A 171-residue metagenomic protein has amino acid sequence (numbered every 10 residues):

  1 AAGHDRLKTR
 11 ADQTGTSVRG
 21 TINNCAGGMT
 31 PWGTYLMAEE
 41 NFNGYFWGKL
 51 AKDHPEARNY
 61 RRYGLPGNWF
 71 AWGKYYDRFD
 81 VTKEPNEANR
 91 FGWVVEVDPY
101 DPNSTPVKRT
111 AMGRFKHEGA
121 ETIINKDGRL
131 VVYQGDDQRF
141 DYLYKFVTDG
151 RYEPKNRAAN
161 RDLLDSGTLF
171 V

Functional and structural regions predicted by a protein language model:
A1-V171: Conserved small-residue
